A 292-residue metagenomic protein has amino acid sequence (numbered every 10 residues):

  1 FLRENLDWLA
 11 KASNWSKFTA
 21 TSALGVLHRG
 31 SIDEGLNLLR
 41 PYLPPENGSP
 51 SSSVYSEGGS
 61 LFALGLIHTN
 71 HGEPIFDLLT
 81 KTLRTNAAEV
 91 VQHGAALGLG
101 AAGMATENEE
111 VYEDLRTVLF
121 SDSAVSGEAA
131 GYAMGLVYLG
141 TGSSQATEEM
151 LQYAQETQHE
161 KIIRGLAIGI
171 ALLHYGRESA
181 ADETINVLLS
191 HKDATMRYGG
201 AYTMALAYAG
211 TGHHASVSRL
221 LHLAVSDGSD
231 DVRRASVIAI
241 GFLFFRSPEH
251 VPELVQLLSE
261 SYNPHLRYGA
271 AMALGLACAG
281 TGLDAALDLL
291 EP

Functional and structural regions predicted by a protein language model:
F1-S261, A277-A279, A285, P292: Alpha-solenoid helical-repeat scaffolds
